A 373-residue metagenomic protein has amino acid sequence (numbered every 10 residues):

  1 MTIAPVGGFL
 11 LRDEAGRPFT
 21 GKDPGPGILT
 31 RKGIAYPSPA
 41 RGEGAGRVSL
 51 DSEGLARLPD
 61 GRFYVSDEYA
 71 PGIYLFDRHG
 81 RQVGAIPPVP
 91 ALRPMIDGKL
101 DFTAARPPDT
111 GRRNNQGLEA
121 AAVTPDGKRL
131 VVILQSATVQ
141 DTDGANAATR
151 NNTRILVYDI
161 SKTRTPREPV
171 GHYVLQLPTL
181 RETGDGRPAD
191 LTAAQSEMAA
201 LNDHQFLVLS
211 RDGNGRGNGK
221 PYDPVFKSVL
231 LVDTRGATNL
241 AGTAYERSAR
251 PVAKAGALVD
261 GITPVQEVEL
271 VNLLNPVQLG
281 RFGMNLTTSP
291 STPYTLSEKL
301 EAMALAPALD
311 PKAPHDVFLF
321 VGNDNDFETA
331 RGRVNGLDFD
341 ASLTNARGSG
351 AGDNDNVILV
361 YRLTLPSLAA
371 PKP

Functional and structural regions predicted by a protein language model:
M1-P373: Sequence/structural signature of beta-propeller domains
